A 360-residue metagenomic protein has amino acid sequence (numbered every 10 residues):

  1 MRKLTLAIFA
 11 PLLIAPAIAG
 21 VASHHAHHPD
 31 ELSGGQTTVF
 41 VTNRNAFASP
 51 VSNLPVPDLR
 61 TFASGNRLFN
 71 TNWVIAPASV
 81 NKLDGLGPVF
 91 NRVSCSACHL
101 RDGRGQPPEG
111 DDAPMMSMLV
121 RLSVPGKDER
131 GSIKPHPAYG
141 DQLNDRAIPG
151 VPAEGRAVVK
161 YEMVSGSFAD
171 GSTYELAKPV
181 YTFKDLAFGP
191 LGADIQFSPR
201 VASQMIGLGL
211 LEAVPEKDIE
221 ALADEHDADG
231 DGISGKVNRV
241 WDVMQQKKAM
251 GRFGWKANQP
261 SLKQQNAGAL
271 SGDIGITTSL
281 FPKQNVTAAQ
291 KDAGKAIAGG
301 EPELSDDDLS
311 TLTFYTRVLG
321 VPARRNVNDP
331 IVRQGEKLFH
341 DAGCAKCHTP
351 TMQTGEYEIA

Functional and structural regions predicted by a protein language model:
M1-L4: Positively charged n-region of N-terminal signal peptides that target proteins for export
A7-P16: Bacterial N-terminal signal peptides
A19-A360: Periplasmic c-type cytochrome electron-transfer domains
